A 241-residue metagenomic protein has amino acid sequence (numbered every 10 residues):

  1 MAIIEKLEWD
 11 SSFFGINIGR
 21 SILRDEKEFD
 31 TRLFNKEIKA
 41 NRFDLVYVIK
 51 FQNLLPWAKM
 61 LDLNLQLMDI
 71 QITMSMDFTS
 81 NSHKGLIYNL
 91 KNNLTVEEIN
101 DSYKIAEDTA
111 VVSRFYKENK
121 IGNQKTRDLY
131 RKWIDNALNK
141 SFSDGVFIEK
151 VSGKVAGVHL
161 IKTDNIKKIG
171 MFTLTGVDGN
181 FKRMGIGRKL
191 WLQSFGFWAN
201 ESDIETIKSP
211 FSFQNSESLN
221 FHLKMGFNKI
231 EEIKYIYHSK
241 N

Functional and structural regions predicted by a protein language model:
S11-E26, I72, K168-G179, P210: Conserved acetyl-CoA binding element of GNAT-fold acetyltransferases
I18-L23, G85-K125: Short amphipathic alpha-helix that is part of the acyltransferase structural core
L23-E97, I233-Y237: Acyl-donor-binding surface of acyltransferase catalytic domains
E28-E37, L174-G179, R183-W198, N220-K224: Conserved acetyl-CoA-binding loop-helix of GNAT-fold acetyltransferases
N41-Q52, A199-F211: Conserved GNAT acetyl-CoA-binding A-motif
N53-L67, R188, F213-E231: Conserved active-site alpha-helix within GNAT-family acetyltransferase domains
L54-K59, N123-V146: Active-site rim helix/loop that mediates acceptor-substrate recognition in acyltransferases
S143-L160: Conserved beta-hairpin
